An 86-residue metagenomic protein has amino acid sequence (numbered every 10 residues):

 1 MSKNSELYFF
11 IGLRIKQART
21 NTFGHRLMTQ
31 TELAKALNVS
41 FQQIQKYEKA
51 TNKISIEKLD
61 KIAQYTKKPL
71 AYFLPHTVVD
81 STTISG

Functional and structural regions predicted by a protein language model:
M1-I11: A detector for short, charged/polar N-terminal pre-domain segments
M1-S2, L74-G86: Short, charged recognition helix plus adjacent turn of helix-turn-helix-like nucleic-acid-binding domains
L13-E32, A36: Short basic helix-loop element that most often maps to the first helix and adjoining turn of HTH DNA-binding modules
I15, L33-A34, I44-Y47, F73: Conserved hydrophobic/aromatic packing and binding residues within compact polymer-binding modules
H25, T51-I54, Y65: Helix-turn-helix/winged-helix DNA-binding modules
Q30, F41, I56-L59: Helix-turn-helix DNA-binding elements, focusing on the entry/boundary residues of the two helices that contact DNA
L37-I54: Recognition helix of helix-turn-helix/homeodomain-like DNA-binding domains that insert into the DNA major groove
E57-Y72: DNA major-groove recognition helix of helix-turn-helix/homeodomain DNA-binding modules
